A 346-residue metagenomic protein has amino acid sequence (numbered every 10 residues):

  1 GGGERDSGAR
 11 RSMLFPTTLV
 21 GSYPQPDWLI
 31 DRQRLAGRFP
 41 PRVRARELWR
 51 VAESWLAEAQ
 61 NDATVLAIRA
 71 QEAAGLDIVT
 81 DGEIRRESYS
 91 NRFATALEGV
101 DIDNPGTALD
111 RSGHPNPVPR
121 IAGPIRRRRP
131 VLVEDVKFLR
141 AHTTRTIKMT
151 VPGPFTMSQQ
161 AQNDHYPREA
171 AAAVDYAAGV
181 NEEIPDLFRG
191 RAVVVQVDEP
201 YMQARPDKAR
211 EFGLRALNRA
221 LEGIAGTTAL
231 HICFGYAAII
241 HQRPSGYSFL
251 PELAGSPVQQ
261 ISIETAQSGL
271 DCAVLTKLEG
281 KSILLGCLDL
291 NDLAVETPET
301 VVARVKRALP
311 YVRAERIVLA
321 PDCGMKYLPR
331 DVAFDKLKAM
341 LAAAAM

Functional and structural regions predicted by a protein language model:
G1-M346: Domain-level signal for soluble alpha/beta catalytic cores
